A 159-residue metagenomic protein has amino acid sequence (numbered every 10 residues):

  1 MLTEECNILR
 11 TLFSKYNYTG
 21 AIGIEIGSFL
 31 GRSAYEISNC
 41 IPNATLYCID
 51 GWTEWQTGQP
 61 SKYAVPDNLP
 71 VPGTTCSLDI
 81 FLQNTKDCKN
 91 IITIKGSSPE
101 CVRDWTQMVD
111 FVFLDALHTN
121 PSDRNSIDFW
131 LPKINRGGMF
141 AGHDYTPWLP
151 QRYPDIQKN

Functional and structural regions predicted by a protein language model:
M1-I8: Conserved SAM-binding loop and adjacent beta-strand
R10-N159: S-adenosylmethionine/decaboxylated-SAM
